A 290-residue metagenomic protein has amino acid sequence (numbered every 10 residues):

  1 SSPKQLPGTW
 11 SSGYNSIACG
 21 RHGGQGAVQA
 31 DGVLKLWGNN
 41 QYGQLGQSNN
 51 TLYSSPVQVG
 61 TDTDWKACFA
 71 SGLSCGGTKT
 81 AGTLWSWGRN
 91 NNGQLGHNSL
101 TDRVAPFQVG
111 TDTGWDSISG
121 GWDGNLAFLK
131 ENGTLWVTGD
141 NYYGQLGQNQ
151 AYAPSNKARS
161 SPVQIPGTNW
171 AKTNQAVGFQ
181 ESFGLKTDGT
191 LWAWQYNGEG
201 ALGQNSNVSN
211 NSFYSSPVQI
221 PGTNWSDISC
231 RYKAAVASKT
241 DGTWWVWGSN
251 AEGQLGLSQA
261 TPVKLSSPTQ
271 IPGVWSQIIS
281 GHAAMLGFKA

Functional and structural regions predicted by a protein language model:
S1, W37-S54, W87-V104, T138-S160 (+2 more regions): Short glycine/serine- and acidic-residue-enriched loop/turn motifs that recur at repeat junctions
S2, G23-A27, L36, S74-G77 (+8 more regions): Conserved core positions of repeat-based scaffolds
K4-L6, P56-Q58, F107-Q108, V163-Q164 (+2 more regions): A short beta-strand motif characteristic of beta-propeller blades
G8-S11, H22, Y42, N49-N50 (+20 more regions): Disulfide-stabilized cysteine-rich extracellular repeat microdomains
S16, A30-V33, T80-T83, D116-S117 (+4 more regions): Tandem repeat domain/solenoid detector
A18, A27, F69, G77 (+8 more regions): Conserved beta-strand position repeated across blades of beta-propeller domains
D31, Q47-N49, T80-A81, H97-S99 (+7 more regions): Acidic/polar residues in short coil/turn loops that connect beta-strands within repeat-based beta-sheet scaffolds
K35-W37, W65, W85-W87, W115 (+6 more regions): Signature tryptophan residues that serve as conserved aromatic anchors
